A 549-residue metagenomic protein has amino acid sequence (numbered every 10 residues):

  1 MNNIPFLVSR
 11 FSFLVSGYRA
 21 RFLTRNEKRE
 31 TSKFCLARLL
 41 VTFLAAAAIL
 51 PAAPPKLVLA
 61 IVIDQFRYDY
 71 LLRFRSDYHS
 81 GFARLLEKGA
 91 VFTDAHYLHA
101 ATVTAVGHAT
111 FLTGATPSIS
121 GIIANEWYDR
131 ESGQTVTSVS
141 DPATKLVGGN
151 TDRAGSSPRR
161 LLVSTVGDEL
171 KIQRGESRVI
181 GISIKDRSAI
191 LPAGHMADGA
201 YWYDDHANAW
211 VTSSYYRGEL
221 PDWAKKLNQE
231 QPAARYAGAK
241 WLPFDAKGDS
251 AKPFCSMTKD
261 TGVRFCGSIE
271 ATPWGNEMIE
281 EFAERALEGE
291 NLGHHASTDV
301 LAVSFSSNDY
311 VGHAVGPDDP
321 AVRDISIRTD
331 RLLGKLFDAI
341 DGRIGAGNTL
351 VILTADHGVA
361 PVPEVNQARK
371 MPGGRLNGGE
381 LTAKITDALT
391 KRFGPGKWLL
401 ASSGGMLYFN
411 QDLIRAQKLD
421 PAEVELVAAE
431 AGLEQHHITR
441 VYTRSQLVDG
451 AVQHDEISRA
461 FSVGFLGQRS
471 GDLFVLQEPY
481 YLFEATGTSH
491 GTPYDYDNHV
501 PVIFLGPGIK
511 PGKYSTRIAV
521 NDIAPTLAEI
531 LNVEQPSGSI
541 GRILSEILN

Functional and structural regions predicted by a protein language model:
M1-P51: Intrinsic disorder/low-complexity segments
K56-R67, L85-L86, F111, L170 (+7 more regions): Beta-strand elements within well-structured catalytic alpha/beta cores of enzymes that handle phosphate/sulfate esters
Y68, A83-R84, V163-I172, G404-Y442 (+2 more regions): Non-catalytic, well-ordered alpha-helical segments in soluble enzyme domains
L72-I119, R178-I182: Short, structured active-site-proximal loop/turn typified by the sulfatase FGly-forming signature C/S-X-P-X-R
T116, G121-S297, S306-H313, E434-R440: His/Asp/Glu-rich, glycine-adjacent segments that coordinate divalent cations and/or stabilize oxyanion chemistry on
E126-G155, H195, H206-N208, E219-A239 (+2 more regions): Secreted, luminal/periplasmic, and some membrane-associated catalytic domains that remodel anionic oxygen-ester
I269-H295, L301, N308-T349, L426-V427 (+1 more regions): A long, amphipathic alpha-helix that forms part of the scaffold/cap immediately adjacent to metal-dependent active
A368, L376-L419, S489-L531, S545-L548: Substrate-binding rim/cap in mid-to-C-terminal beta-strand-loop elements of soluble/periplasmic
